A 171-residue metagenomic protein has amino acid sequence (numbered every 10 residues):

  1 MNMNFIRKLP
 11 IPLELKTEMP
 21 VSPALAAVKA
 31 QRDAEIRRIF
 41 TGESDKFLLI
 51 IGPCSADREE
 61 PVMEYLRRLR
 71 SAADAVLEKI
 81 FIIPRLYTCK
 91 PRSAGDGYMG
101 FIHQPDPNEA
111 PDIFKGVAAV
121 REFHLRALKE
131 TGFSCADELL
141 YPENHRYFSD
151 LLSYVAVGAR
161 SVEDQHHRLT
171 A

Functional and structural regions predicted by a protein language model:
N2-E43: N- or domain-start disorder-to-order transition segments that initiate the globular core
R7, K79-A171: Active-site-facing alpha/beta catalytic cores
M19-P23, S55, P107: N-terminal start-of-chain detector that recognizes signal peptides and the immediate post-cleavage beginning
F40-E43, R70-L77, L125-E130: Acidic (Asp/Glu)-rich catalytic clusters
G52: Conserved, mostly hydrophobic/aromatic
A56-V76, A110-F123: Glycine-rich anion/phosphate-binding loops
